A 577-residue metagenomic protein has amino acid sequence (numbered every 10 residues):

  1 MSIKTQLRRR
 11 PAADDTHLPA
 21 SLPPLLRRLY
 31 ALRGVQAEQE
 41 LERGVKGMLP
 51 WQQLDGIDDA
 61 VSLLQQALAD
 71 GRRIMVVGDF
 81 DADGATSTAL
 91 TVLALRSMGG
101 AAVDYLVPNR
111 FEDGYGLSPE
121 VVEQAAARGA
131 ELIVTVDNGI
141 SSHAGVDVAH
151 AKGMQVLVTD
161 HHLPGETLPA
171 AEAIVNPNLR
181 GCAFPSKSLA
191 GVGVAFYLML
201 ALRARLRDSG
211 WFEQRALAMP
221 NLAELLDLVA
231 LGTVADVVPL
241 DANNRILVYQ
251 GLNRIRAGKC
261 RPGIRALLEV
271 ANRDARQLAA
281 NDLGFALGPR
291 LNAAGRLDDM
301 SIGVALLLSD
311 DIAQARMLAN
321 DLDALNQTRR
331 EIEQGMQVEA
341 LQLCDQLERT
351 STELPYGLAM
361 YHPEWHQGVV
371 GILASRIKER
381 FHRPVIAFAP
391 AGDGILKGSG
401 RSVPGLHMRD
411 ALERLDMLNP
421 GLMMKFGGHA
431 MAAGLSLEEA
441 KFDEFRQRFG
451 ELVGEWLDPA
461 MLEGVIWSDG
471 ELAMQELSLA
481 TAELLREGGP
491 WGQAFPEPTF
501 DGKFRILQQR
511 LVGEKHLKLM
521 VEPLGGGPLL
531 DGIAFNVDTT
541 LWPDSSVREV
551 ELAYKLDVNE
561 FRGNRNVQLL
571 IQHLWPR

Functional and structural regions predicted by a protein language model:
S2, R10-E131, K152-G153, A204-K441: Hydrophobic helix-and-loop "lid/oligomerization" segment in the mid-to-C-terminal part of catalytic domains
R9, V107, V158, I174-N176 (+5 more regions): Structural signal for conserved beta-strand scaffold positions within catalytic alpha/beta enzyme cores
Y30, V134, N292, L485 (+1 more regions): A residue-level signal for conserved active-site and pocket-lining positions in enzyme catalytic cores
Q66, E166-N176, I264, V521-P528: Acidic-glycine-rich active-site phosphate/pyrophosphate-binding loop
A69-D70, I312-N320, A324-M360, D393 (+2 more regions): Mid-to-C-terminal polyanion-binding domains and interfaces
A125-E131, T135, G139-A235, D416: Conserved phosphate-handling catalytic cores of large alpha/beta enzymes
A144-V148, L373, A480: A short acidic, amphipathic alpha-helical/loop segment
H161-H162, H366, H429, H516: Histidine-centered active-site/metal-ligand motif
